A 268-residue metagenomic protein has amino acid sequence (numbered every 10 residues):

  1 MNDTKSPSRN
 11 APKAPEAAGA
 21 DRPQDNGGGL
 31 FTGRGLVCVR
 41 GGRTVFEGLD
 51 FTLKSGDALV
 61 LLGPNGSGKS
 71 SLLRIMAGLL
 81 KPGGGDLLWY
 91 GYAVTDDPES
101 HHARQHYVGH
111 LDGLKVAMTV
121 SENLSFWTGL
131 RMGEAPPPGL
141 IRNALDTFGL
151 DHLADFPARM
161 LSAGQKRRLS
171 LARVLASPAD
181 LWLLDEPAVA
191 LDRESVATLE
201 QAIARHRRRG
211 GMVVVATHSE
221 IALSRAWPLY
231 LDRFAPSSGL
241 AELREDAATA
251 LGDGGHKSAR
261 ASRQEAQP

Functional and structural regions predicted by a protein language model:
A77: Helix-to-loop junction immediately C-terminal to a conserved catalytic motif
G85-D96, S100-H101: Conserved ABC transporter NBD signature motif
L111, V116-M132: Q-loop/switch helix immediately C-terminal to the Walker
S125, P138-L153: Conserved ABC ATPase "signature" region
P157-G164: Conserved ABC ATPase signature
L171, G210: Hydrophobic anchor residue at the start of the ABC signature
W182-E186: Catalytic Walker B motif of ABC-type/P-loop ATPase nucleotide-binding domains
